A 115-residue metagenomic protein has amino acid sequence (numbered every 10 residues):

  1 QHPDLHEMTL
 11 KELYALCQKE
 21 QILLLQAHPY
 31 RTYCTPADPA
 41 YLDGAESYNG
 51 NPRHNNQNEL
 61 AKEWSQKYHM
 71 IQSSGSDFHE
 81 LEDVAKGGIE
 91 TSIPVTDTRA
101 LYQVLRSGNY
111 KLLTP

Functional and structural regions predicted by a protein language model:
Q1-P3, L23, Y30-P115: Charged catalytic cores and adjacent phosphate/nucleic-acid-binding surfaces used for phosphate/nucleic-acid chemistry
Q1-Q21: Binuclear metal-dependent hydrolase catalytic cores centered on His/Asp/Glu-rich metal-binding motifs
